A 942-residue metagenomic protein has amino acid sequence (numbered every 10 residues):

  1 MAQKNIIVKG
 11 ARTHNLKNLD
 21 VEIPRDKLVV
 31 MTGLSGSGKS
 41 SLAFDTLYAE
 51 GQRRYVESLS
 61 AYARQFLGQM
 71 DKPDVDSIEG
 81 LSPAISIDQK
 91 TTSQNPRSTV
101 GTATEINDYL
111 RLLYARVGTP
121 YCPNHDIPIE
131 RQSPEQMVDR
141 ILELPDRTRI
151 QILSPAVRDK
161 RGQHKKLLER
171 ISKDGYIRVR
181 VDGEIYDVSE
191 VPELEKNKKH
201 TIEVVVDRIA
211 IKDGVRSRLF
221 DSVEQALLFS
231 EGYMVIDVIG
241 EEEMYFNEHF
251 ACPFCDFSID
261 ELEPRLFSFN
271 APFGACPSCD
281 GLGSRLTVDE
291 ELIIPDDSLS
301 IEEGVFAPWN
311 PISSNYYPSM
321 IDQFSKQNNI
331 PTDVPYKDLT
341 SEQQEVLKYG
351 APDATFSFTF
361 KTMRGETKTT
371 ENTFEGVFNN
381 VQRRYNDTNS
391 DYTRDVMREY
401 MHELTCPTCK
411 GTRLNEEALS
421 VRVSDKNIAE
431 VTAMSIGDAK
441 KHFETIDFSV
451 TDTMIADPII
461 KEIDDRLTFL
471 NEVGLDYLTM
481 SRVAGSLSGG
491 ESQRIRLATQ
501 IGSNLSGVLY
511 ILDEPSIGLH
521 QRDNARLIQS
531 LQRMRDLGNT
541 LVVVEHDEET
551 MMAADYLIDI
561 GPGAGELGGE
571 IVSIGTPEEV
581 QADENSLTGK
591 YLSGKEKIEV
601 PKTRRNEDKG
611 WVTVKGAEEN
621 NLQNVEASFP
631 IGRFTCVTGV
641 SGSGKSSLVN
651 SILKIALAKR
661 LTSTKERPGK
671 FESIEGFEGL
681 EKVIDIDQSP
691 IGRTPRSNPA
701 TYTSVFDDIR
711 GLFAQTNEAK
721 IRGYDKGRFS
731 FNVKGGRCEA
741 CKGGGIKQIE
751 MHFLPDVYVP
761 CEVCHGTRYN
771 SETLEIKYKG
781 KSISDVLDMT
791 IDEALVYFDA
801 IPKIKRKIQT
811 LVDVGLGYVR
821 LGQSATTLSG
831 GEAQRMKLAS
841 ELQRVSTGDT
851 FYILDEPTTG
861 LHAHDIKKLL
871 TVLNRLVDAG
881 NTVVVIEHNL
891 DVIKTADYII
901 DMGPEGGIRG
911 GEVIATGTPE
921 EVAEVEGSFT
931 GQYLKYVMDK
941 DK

Functional and structural regions predicted by a protein language model:
M1-K942: Conserved phosphate-binding elements of NTP-dependent enzyme cores
